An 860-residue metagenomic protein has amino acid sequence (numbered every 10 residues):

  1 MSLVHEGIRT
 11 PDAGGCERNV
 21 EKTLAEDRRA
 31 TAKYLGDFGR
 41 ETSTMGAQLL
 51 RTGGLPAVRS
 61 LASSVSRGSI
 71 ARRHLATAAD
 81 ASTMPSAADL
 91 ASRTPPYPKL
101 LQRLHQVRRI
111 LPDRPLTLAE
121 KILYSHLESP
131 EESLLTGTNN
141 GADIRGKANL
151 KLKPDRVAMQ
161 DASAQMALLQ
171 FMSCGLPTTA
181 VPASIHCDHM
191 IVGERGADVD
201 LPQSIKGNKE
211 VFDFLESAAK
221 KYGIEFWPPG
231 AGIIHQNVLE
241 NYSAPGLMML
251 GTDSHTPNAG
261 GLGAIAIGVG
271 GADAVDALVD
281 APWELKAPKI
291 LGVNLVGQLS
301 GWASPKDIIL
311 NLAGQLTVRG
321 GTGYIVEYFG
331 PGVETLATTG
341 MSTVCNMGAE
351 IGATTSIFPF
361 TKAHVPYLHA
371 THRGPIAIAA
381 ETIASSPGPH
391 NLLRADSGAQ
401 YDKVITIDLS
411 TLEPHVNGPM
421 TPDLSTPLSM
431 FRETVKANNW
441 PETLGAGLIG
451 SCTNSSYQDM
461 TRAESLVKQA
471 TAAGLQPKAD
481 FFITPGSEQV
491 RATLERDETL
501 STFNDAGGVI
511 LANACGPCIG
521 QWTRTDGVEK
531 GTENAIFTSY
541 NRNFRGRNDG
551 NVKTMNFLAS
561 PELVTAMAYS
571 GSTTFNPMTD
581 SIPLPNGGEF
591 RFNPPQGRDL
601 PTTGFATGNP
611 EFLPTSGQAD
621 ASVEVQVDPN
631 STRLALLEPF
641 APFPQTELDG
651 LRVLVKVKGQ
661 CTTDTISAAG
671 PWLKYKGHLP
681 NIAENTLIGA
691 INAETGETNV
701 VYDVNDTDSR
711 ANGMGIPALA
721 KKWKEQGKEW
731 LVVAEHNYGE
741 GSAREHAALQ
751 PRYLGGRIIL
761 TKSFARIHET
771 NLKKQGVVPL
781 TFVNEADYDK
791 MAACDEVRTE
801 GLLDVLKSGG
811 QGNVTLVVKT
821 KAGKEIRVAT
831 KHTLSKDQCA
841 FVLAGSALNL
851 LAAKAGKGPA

Functional and structural regions predicted by a protein language model:
M1-P85: N-terminal mitochondrial targeting presequence
T77-A860: Fe-S-dependent hydro-lyases/dehydratases of central metabolism
